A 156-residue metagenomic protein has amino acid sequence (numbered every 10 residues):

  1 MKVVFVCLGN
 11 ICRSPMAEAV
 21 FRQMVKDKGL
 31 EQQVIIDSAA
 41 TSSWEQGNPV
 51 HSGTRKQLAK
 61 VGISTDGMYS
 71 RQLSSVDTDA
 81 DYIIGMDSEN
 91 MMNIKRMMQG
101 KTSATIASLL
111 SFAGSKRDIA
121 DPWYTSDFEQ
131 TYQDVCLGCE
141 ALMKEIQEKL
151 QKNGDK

Functional and structural regions predicted by a protein language model:
M1-A80, K144-K156: Conserved active-site segments centered on acidic
S14, D87-S88: Helix N-cap/beta->alpha junction signal
Y82, S88-K156: Phosphate-binding/catalytic loops
